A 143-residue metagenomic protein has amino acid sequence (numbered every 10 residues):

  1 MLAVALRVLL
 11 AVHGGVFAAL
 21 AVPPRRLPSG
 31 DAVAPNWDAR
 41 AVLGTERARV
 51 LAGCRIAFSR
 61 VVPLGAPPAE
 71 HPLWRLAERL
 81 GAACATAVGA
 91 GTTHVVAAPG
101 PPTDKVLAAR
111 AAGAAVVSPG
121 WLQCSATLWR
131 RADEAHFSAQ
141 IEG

Functional and structural regions predicted by a protein language model:
M1-R49: Eukaryotic nuclear low-complexity, Arg/Ser/Gly/Pro-rich intrinsically disordered regions
V22-P23, L27, A34, A98 (+2 more regions): Intrinsic-disorder/low-complexity coil detector
R25-P28, R47, P72-W74, A108-A111 (+2 more regions): Generic preference for flexible, low-structure residues
G44-C124: Interaction modules related to DNA damage response and DNA replication/repair
V116-G143: Ser/Thr/Gly-rich flexible loops in soluble cytosolic domains mediating phosphotransfer, phosphorylation
